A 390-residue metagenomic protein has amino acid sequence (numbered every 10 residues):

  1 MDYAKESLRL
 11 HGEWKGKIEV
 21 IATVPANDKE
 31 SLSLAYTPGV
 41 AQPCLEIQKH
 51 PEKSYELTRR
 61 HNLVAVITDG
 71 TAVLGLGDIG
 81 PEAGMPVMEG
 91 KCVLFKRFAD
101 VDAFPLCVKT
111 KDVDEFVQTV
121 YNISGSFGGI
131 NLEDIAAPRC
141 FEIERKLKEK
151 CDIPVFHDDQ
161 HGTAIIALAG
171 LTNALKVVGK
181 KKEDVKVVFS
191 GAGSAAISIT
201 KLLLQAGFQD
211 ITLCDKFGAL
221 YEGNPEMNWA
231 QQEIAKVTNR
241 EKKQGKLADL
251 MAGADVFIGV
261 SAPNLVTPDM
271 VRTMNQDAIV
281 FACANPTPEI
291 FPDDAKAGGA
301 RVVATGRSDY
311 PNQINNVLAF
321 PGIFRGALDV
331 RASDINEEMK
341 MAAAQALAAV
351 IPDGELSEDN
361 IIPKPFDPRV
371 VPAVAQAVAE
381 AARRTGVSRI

Functional and structural regions predicted by a protein language model:
M1-V155, A375, A381, T385-R389: N-terminal ligand-binding/catalytic initiation module
G12, Y55-R60, K96-R97, N122-S124 (+8 more regions): Solvent-exposed alpha-helices and their adjacent loops that cap or buttress functional pockets in soluble metabolic
D69-T71, I79, V108-K109, D134-A137 (+5 more regions): Short, ordered loop/turn segments at secondary-structure junctions
L74, I79-K96, H157, H161 (+1 more regions): Glycine-rich phosphate/diphosphate-binding loop of Rossmann-like nucleotide-binding domains
P105, N131-D134, V155-D158, F189 (+5 more regions): General beta-strand structural signal in soluble alpha/beta enzymes
D158-D159, V178, A282-I390: Adenosine-phosphate binding glycine-rich loop
Q232-R301, R307-D309: Rossmann-like adenosine-cofactor binding region
